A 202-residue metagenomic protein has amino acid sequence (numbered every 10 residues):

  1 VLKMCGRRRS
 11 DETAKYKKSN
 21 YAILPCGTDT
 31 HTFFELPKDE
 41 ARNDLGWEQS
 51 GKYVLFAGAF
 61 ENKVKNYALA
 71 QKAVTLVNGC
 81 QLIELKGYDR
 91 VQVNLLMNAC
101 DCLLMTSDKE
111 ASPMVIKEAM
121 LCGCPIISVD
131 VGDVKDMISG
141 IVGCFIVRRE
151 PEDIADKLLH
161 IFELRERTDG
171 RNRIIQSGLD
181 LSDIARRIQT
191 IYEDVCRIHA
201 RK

Functional and structural regions predicted by a protein language model:
K15, G27-D44: Acidic anion/phosphate-binding donor-loop and adjacent secondary structure in glycosyltransferase catalytic cores
E48-K65, Q71-V74: Conserved donor-binding/catalytic core segment of Leloir-type glycosyltransferases
N94, P113-L121, G132-D136: Short alpha-helical segment that forms part of, or immediately flanks, the ligand-binding pocket in carbohydrate-active
L95-C100: Short alpha-helical donor nucleotide-sugar binding micro-motif in glycosyltransferases
D108: Aromatic "clamp/platform" in nucleotide-sugar-dependent glycosyltransferases that forms part of the donor/acceptor
P125-S128: Short hydrophobic beta-strand element within catalytic cores of glycosyltransferases and related nucleotide-activated
G140-P151, H160-R165: Conserved acidic donor-binding segment of nucleotide-sugar-dependent glycosyltransferases
R149, R165-R201: A charged, aromatic-enriched C-terminal amphipathic alpha-helix characteristic of glycosyltransferases across folds
